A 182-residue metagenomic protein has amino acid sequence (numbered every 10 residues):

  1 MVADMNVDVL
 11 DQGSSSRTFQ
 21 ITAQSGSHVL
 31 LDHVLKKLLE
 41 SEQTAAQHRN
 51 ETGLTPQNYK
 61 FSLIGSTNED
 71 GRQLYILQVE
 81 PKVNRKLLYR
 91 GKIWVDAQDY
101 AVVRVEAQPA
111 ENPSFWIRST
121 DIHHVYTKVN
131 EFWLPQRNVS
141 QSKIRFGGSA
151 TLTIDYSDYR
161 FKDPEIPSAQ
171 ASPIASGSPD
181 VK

Functional and structural regions predicted by a protein language model:
M1-R90, A97-A101, A110-T120, T127-F132 (+1 more regions): Structured extracytoplasmic
G91-I93, N138: Long, contiguous hydrophobic alpha-helical segments, chiefly transmembrane helices and signal peptides
V105, Q136-N138: Beta-strand-dense domains in secreted/periplasmic systems and polymorphic toxin scaffolds
